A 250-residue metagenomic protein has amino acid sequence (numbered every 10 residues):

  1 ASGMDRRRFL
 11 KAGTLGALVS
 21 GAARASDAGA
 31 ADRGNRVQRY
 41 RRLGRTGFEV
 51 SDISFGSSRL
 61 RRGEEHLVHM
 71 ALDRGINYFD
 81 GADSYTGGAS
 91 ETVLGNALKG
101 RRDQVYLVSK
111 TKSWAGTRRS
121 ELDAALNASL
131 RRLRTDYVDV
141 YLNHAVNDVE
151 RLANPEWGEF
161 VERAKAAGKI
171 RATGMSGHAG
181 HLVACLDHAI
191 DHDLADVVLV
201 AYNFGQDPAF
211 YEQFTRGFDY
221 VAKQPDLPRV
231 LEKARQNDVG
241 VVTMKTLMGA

Functional and structural regions predicted by a protein language model:
A1-A17: N-terminal secretory signal peptides and thylakoid transit peptides that target proteins across membranes
R7, V146-A250: Beta/alpha (TIM)-barrel catalytic core signal, keyed to glycine-rich beta->alpha loops juxtaposed to Asp/Glu that bind
A23-I53: C-terminal segment of N-terminal export signals and the immediately downstream linker at the start of the mature
L43, F55, F79, L94 (+5 more regions): Conserved, mostly hydrophobic/aromatic
L60-G63, A82-E91, W114-S120, N147-A153 (+2 more regions): Acidic-and-aromatic substrate-binding clefts and catalytic sites of carbohydrate-active enzymes
V68, E91-K99, R119-L130, E150-E159 (+1 more regions): Distinct, well-ordered alpha-helical segments
G95-V108, R163, A167, Q236: Alpha-helix-loop-beta-strand connector modules within alpha/beta enzyme cores
L133-V149: Active-site groove signature of glycoside hydrolases
